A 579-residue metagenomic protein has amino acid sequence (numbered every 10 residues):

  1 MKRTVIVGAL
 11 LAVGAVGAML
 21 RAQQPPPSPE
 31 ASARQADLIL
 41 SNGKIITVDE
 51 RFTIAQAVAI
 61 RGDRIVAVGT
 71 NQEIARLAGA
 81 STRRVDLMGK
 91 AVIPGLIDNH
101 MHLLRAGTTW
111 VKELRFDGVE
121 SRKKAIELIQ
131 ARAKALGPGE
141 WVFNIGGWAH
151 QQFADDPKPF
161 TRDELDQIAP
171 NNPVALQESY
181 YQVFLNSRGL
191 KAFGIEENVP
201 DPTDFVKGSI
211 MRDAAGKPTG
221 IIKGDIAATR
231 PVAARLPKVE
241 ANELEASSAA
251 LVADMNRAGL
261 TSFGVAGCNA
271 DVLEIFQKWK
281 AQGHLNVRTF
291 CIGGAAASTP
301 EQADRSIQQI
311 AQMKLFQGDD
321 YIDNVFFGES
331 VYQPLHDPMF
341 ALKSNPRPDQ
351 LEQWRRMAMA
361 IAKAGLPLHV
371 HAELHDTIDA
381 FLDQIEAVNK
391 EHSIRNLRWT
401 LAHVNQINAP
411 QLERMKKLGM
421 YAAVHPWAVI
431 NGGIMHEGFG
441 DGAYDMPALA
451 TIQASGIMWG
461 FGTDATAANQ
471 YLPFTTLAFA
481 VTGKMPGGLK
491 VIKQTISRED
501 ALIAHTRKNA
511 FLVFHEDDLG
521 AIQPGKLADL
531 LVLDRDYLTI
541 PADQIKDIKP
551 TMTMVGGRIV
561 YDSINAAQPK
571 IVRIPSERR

Functional and structural regions predicted by a protein language model:
M1-A9: Bacterial N-terminal signal peptides that target proteins for export
G8-G17: Bacterial N-terminal signal peptides
L20-A22: Boundary at the C-terminal end of the N-terminal hydrophobic targeting segment
Q24-S41, I46, E50-A311, D320-T377 (+5 more regions): Divalent metal-binding segments
L315-Q317: Accessory "access/gating" subregions that flank catalytic or transport cores
M359-H369, E373-W399, H403-V404, A409-E413 (+2 more regions): His/Asp/Glu-enriched, well-ordered alpha-helical/loop segment that forms or immediately abuts the divalent-metal
Y421: Ligand-binding beta-strand-loop-alpha-helix segment within the catalytic cores of soluble metabolic enzymes
D562-S576: Glycine- and charge-enriched low-complexity intrinsically disordered segments
